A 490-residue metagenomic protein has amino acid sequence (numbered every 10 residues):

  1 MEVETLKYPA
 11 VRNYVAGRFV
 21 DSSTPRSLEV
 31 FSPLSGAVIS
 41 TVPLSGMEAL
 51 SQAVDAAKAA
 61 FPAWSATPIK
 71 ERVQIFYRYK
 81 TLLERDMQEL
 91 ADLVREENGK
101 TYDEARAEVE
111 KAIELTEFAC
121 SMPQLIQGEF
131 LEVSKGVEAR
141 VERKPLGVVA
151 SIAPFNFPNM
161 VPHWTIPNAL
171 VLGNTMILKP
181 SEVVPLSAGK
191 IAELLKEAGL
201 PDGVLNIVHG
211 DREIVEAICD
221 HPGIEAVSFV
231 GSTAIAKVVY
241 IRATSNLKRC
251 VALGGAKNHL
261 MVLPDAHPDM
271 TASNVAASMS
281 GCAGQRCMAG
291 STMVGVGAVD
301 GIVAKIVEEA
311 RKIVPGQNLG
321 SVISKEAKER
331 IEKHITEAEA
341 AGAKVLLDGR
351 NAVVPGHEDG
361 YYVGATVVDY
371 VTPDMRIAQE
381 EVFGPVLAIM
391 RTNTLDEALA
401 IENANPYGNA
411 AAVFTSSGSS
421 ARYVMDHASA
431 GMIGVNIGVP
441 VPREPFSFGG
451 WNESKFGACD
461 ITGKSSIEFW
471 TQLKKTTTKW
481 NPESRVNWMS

Functional and structural regions predicted by a protein language model:
M1-L34, R350: Hydrophobic face of amphipathic alpha-helices that form TPR/SEL1-like repeat modules and related alpha-solenoid
S35-T41, I224, M261, R311-V314 (+1 more regions): Conserved C-terminal structural/oligomerization subdomain of aldehyde/semialdehyde dehydrogenase
G36, R72, V94, T116 (+9 more regions): Residue-level signal for inorganic ion chemistry
A37-I126, G136: Glycine-rich loop-to-alpha-helix module at the N-terminal edge of alpha/beta enzyme cores
I39-S45, A60-A66, S151, L260-L263 (+5 more regions): Short, well-ordered beta-strand elements within core beta-sheets of diverse protein domains
F61, S65, K80-M87, A91 (+18 more regions): Structural signal for hydrophobic packing residues in well-ordered secondary-structure cores of soluble enzyme domains
Q127-A272, G316, T392, G457: Rossmann-like NAD(P) dinucleotide-binding subdomain of oxidoreductase/dehydrogenase enzymes
A234-T372, L395, V435, P482-V486 (+1 more regions): ALDH superfamily catalytic-core signature
